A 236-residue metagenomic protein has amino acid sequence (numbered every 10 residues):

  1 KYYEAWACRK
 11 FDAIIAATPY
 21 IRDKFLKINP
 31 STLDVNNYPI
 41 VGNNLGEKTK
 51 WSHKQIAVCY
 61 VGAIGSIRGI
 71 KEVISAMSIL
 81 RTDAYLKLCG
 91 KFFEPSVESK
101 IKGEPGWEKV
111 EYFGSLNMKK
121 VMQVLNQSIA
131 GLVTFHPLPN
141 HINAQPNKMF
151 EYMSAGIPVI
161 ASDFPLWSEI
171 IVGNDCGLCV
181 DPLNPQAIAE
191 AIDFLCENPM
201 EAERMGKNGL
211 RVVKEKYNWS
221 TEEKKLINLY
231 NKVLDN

Functional and structural regions predicted by a protein language model:
K1-A13: Membrane-proximal helix-turn-helix segments that form the acceptor-binding/catalytic region of lipid-linked
L26-K27, L33-Q55, G69, S99 (+1 more regions): Acidic anion/phosphate-binding donor-loop and adjacent secondary structure in glycosyltransferase catalytic cores
P39, K50-I79, L86-C89: Conserved donor-binding/catalytic core segment of Leloir-type glycosyltransferases
K87-G90, E98-A130: Nucleotide-activated donor-binding/catalytic signature segment of Leloir-type glycosyltransferases, i.e., the conserved
M122, P146-A155, P165-E169: Short alpha-helical segment that forms part of, or immediately flanks, the ligand-binding pocket in carbohydrate-active
G131-V133, S154, P158-A161: Short hydrophobic beta-strand element within catalytic cores of glycosyltransferases and related nucleotide-activated
G173-N174, L178-P185, F194-M200: Conserved acidic donor-binding segment of nucleotide-sugar-dependent glycosyltransferases
A187, F194, E201-K216, K225-N228 (+1 more regions): A short, well-ordered alpha-helix in the C-terminal region of glycosyltransferases
